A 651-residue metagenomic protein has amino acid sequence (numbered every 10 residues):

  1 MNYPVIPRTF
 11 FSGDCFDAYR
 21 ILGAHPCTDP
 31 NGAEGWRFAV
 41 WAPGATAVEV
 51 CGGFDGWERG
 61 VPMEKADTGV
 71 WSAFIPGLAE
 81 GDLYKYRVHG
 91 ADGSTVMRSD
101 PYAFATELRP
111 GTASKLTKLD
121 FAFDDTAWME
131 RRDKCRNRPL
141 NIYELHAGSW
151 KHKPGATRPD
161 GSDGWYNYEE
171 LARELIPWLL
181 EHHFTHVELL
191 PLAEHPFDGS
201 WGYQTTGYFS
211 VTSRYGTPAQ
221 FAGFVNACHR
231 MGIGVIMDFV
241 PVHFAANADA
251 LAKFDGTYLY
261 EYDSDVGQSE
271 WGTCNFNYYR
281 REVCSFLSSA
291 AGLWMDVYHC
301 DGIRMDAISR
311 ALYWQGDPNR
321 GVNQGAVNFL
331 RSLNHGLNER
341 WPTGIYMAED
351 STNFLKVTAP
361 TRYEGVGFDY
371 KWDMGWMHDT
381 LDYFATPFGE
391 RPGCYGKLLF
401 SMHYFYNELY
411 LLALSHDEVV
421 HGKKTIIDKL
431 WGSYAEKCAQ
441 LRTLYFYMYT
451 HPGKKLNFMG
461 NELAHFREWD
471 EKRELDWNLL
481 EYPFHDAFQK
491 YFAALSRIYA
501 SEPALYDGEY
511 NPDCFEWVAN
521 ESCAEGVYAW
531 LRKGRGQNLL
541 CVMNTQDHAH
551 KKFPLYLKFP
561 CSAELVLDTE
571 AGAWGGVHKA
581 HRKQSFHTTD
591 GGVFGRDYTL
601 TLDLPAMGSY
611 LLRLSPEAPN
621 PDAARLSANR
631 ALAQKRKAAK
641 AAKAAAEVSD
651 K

Functional and structural regions predicted by a protein language model:
M1-L140, Y168-L179, H183, E436-C438 (+2 more regions): Carbohydrate-interacting/catalytic domains
A42-G44, F54, D67, G77 (+9 more regions): Short, flexible loop/turn elements at secondary-structure junctions
T95-V96, K151-K153, H195-D198, H243-N247 (+6 more regions): Short catalytic/ligand-binding loop motif for oxyanion handling, primarily in non-cytosolic enzymes, centered on
R109-P110, H299-D301, Q315-K472, A500-L555 (+2 more regions): Conserved alpha/beta catalytic core and glycan-binding cleft of carbohydrate-active enzymes
F123-W128, E170-R173, C284-A290, F388-F400 (+1 more regions): A Trp-anchored, charged/polar loop motif used as the substrate-binding/catalytic surface of acyl/ester-handling
A127-N137, H146-V322: Substrate-binding/active-site clefts of carbohydrate-active enzymes
T212-G216, Y278, R320-V322, L430-E436 (+2 more regions): Short, contiguous acidic/charged loop-to-helix segments that flank catalytic cores in large enzymes
